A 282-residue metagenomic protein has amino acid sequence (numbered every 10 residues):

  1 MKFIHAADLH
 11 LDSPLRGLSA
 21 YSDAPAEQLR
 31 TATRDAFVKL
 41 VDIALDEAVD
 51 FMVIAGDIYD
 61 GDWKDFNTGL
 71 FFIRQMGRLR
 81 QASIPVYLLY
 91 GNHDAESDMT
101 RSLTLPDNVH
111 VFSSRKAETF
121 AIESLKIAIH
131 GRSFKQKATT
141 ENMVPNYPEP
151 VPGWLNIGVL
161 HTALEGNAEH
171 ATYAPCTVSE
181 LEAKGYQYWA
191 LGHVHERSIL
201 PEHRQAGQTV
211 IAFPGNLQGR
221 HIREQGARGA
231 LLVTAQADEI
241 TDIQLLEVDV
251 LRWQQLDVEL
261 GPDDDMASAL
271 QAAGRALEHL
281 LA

Functional and structural regions predicted by a protein language model:
M1-G69: N-terminal active-site segment of His-dependent metallophosphoesterases
P25-A32, A128-S133, Q254-L270: Acidic/glycine-enriched edge-of-secondary-structure segments
L29-A32, A36, E47, K64 (+4 more regions): Catalytic cores of large soluble enzymes that bind and process phosphate-bearing ligands
R34, V38, I73, Q271-G274: Generic alpha-helical structural signal
K39, I43, E47, Q75-R78 (+2 more regions): A generic secondary-structure signal
A44, E149-V151, L246: Short glycine/proline-enriched loop/turn "hinge" motifs that connect secondary-structure elements and lie
F51, D62-D242: His/Asp/Glu-rich metal-coordinating catalytic cores of metallo-dependent phosphodiesterases/hydrolases acting on
Q225-R228, T234-A282: C-terminal functional module detector
